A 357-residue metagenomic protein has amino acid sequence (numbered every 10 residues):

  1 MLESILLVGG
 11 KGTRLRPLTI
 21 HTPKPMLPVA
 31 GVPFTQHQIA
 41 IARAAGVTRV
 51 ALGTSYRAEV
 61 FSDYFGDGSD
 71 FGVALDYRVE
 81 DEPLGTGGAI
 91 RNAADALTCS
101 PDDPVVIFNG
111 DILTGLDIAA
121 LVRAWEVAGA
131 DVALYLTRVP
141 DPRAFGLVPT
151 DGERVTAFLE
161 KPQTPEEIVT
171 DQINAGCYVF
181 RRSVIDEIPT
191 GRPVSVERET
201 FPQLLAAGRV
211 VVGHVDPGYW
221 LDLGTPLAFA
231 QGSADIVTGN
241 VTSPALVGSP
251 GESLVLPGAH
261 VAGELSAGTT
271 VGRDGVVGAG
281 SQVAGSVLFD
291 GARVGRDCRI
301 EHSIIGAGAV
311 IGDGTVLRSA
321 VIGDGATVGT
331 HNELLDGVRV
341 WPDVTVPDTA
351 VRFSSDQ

Functional and structural regions predicted by a protein language model:
L2-L6, R14, I20, P28-N109 (+5 more regions): Conserved N-terminal catalytic core of the sugar/cofactor nucleotidyltransferase
M26, L147-T150, F201, G213: A structural signal for short hydrophobic beta-strand segments in well-ordered beta-sheet cores
A51-S55, Y135-L136, I304, V321: Short internal beta-strands
D95, V287, R293-Q357: Glycine-rich hexapeptide-repeat left-handed beta-helix
V105-V106, L113, A119-E126, V139-P142 (+1 more regions): Catalytic-core segments of class I nucleotidyltransferases/pyrophosphorylases that form NMP-activated intermediates
A128-R138: A short, conserved acidic/glycine-rich loop-to-beta-strand motif that forms the donor nucleotide-sugar/metal
R192, L205-G295, R299: Extended, small-residue-rich solenoid/repeat segments and analogous flexible loops that form exposed scaffolds
